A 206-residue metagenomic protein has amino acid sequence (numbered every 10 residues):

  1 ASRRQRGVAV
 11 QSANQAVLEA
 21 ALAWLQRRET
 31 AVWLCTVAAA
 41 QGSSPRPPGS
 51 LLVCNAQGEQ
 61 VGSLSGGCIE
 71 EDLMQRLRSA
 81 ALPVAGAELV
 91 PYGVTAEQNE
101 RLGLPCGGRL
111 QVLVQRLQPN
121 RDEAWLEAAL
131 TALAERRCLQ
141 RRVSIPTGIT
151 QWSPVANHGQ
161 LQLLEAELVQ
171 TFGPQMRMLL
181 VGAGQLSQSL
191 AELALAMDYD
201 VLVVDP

Functional and structural regions predicted by a protein language model:
R3-P206: Segments forming oxygen-rich coordination pockets for charged ligands
